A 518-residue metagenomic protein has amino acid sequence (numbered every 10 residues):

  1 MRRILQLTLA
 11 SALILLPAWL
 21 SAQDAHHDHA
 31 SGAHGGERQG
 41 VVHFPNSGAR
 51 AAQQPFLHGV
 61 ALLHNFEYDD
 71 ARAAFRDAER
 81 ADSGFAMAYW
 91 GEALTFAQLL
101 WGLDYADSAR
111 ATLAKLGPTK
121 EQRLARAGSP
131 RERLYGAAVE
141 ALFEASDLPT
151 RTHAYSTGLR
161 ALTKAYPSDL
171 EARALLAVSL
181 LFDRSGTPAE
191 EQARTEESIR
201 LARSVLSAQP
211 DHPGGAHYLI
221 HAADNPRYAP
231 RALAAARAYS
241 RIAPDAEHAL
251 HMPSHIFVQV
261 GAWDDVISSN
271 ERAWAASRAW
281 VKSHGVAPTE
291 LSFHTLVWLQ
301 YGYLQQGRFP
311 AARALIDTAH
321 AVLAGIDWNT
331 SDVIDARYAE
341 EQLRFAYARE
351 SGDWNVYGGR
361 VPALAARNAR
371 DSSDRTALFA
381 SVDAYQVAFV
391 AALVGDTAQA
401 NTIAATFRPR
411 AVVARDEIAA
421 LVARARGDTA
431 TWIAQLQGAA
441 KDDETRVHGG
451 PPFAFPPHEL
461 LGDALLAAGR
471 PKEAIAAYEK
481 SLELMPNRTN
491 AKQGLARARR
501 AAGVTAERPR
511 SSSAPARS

Functional and structural regions predicted by a protein language model:
R50-D77, G136, E140-E144, L148 (+3 more regions): Alpha-helical segment of the N-proximal tetratricopeptide repeat
P55, Y89, F96, L134 (+12 more regions): TPR repeat positional signature
N65-A73, E92-S129, A137-T150, D183-A193 (+3 more regions): Inter-helical turn/loop elements of alpha-helical hairpins
G84-A86, D169-A172, D211-P213, A246 (+3 more regions): Residue-level recognition of tetratricopeptide repeat
